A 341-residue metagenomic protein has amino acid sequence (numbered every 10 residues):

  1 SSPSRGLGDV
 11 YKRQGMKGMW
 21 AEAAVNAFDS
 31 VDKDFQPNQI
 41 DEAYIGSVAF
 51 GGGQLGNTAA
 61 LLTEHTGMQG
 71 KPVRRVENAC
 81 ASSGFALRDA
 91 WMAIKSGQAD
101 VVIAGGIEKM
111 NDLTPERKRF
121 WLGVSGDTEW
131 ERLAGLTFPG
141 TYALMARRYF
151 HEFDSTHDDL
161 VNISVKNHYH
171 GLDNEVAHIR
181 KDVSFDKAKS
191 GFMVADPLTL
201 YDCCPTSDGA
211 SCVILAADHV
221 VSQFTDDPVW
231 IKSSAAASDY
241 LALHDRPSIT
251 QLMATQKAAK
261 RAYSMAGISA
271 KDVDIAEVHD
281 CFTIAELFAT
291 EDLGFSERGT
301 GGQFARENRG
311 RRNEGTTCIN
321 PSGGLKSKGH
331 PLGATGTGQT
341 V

Functional and structural regions predicted by a protein language model:
S1-L7, Y11: Single conserved hydrophobic/aromatic residue that forms the stacking wall/gate of nucleotide- or nucleobase-binding
K12-V31, L62, T66: Short catalytic helix/loop segments, enriched in acidic residues and glycine and frequently bearing histidine
M19, N162-P228, K232-S238, T316-C318: N-terminal extracellular/periplasmic Venus flytrap/periplasmic-binding protein-like
V25-D41, Y149-T156, Q223, A258-D272: Phosphate/pyrophosphate-binding loops at sites that engage ATP/ADP/AMP, CoA/4′-phosphopantetheine, polyphosphate
P37-S47, P72-N78, V102-G106, D158-V165 (+4 more regions): Beta-strand segments within the central parallel beta-sheet cores of soluble alpha/beta enzyme folds
A49-V101, K109-T141, I179-P205, A237-L241 (+2 more regions): Conserved catalytic cysteine-centered active-site region of acyl-thioester-dependent Claisen-condensing enzymes
E77-E108, P139-D173, V213-H219, K328-V341: Active-site-proximal alpha-helical scaffold in enzymes
P228-A237, L243-E307, E314: A glycine- and small/hydrophobic-rich beta-loop-beta segment that serves as a flexible "lid/hinge" or phosphate-binding
